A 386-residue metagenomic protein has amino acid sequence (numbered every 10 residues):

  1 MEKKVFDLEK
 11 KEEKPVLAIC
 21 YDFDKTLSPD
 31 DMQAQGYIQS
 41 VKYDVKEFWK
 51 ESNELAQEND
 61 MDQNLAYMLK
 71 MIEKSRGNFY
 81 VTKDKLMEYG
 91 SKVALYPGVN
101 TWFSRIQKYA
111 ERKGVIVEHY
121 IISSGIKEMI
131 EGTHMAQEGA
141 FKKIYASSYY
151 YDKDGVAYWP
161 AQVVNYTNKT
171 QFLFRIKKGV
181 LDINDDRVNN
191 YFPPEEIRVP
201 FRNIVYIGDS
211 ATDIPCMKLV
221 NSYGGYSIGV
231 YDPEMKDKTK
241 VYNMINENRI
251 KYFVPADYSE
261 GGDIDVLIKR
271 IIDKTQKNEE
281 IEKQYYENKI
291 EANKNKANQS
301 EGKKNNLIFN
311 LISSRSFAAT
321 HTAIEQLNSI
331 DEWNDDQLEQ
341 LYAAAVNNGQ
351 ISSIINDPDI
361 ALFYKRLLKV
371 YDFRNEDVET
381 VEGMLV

Functional and structural regions predicted by a protein language model:
E2-K153, M244: Alpha-helical substrate-recognition element adjacent to the catalytic core
P97-Y120, S124-Q340, A344, S352-L385: C-terminal cap/substrate-recognition subdomain and adjoining C-terminal extension of metal-dependent phosphatase-like
